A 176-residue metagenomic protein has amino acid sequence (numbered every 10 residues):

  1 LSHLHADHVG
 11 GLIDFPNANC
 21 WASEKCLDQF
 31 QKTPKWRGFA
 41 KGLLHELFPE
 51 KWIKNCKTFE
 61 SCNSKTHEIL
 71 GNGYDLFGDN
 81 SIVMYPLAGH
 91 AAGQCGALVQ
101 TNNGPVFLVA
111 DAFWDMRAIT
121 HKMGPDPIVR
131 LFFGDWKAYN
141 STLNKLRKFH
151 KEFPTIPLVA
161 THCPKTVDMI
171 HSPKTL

Functional and structural regions predicted by a protein language model:
L1-V9: Metallo-beta-lactamase
H3, C20, L76, L87 (+4 more regions): Divalent metal-coordination and catalytic microenvironments
H5, C26, A88, A92 (+2 more regions): Catalytic metal-binding/acid-base residues of hydrolase active sites
V9-N17, K25: Conserved nucleotide-sugar donor-interacting segment of glycosyltransferase catalytic cores, predominantly GT-B
E24-Y85, G134-P154: Metallo-beta-lactamase
G78-D79, L98-N102: Active-site beta-strand termini and strand-to-loop segments that position acidic
V83, A88-A91, T101: Acidic, His/Gly-enriched loop-helix segments that form or flank divalent-metal centers in metallo-dependent hydrolases
T101-L176: Cap/insert and terminal regions of metallo-dependent hydrolase folds
